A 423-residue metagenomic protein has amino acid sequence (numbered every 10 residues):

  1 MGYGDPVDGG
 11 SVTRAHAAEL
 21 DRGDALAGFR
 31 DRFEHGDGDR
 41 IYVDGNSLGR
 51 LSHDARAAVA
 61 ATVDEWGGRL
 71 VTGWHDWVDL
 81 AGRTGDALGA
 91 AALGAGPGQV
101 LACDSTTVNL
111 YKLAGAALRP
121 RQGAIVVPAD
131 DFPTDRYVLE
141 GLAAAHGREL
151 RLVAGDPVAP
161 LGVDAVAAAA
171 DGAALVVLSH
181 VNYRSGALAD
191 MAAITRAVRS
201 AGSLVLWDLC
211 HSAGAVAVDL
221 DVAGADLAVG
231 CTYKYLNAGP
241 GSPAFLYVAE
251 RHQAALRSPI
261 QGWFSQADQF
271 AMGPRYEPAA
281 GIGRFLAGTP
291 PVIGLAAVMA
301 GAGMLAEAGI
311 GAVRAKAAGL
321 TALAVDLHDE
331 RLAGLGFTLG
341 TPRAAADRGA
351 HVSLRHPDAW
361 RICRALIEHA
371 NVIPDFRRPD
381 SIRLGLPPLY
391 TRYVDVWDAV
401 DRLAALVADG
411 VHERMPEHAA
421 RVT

Functional and structural regions predicted by a protein language model:
M1-T423: Pyridoxal 5′-phosphate
